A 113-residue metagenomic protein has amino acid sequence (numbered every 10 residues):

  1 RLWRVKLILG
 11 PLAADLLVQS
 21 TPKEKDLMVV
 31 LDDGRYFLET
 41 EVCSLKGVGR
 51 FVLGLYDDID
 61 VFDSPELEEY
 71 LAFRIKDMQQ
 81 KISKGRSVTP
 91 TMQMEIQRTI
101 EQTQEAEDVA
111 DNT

Functional and structural regions predicted by a protein language model:
R1-T113: Polybasic (Lys/Arg-rich)
